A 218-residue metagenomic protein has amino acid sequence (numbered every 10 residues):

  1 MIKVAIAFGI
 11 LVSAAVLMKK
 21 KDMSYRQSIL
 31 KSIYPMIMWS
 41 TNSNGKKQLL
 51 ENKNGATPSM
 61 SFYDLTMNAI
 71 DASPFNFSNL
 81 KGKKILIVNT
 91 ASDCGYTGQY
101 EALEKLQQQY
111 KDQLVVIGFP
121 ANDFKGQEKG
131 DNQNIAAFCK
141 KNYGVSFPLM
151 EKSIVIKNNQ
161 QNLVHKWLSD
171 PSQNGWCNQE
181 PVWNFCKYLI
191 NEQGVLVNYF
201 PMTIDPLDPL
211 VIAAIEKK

Functional and structural regions predicted by a protein language model:
M1-F62: N-terminal targeting signals for export/organelle localization
F75-G98, L103, V116-P120: Short active-site neighborhood of thiol/selenol oxidoreductases, capturing the structured segment around
K81-I85, K111-V115, Y143-P148, E192-V195: Loop/turn elements at helix/coil->beta-strand transitions in domains of secreted/extracellular proteins
N89, Q113-G130, V145-N158: Thiol-based oxidoreductase modules, predominantly thioredoxin-like and allied folds used for disulfide exchange
G95-Q109, G130-Q133: Typically the conserved alpha-helix immediately C-terminal to a functionally engaged Cys/Sec in thioredoxin-like
Q133-W183: Short, internal strand/loop/helix patches that form the active-site neighborhood or redox-interaction surface
L163-K166, D170-K218: Thiol-/selenol-based redox modules, centered on thioredoxin-like and closely related oxidoreductase domains
